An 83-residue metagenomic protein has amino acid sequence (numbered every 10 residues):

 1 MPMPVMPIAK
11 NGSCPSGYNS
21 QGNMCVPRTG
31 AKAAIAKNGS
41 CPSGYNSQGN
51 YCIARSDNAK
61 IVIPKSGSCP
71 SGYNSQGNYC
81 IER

Functional and structural regions predicted by a protein language model:
M1-I8: Classical cleavable N-terminal Sec signal peptides
A9-G17, I35-G44, V62-P70: Disulfide-braced loops of extracellular cysteine-rich modules
Y18-G22, Y45-G49, Y73-C80: Extracellular, cysteine-rich, disulfide-stabilized repeat modules with beta-strand cores
G30-A33, N58-I61: Short Cys/His-rich micro-motifs in 6-15 aa windows
